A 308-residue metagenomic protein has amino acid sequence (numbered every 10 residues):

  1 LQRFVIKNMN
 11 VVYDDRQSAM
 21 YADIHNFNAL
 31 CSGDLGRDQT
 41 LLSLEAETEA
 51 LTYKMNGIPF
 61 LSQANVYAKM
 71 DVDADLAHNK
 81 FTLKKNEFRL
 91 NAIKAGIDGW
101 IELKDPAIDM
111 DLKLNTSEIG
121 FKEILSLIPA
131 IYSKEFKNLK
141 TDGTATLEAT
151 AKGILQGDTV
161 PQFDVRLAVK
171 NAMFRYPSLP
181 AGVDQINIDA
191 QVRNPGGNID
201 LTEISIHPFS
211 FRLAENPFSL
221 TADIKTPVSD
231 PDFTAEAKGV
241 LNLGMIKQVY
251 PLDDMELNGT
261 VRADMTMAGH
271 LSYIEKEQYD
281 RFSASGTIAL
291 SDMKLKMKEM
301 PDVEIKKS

Functional and structural regions predicted by a protein language model:
L1-N56, F81, D98-H207, N216-S308: Membrane-proximal interfacial segments on either side of biological membranes
G33, V72-A74: Short, exposed beta-strand/loop patches in secreted or surface proteins that constitute
A50, S62-K69: Contiguous, well-ordered beta-strand patches that form the walls/edges of small beta-barrel/beta-sandwich domains
M70-V72, G99: Hydrophobic/aromatic beta-strand elements that line small-molecule binding cavities or substrate pockets in beta-rich
K84-L90, I206-L213: Short beta-strand segments that buttress and anchor functional surface loops
